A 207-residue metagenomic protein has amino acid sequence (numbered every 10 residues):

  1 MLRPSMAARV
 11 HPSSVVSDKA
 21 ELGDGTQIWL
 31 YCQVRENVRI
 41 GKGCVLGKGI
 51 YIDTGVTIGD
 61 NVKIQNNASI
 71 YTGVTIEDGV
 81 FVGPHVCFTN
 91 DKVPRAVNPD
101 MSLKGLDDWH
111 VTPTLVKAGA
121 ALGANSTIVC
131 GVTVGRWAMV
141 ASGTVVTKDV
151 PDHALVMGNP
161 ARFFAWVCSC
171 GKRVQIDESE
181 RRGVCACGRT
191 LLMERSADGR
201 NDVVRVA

Functional and structural regions predicted by a protein language model:
R3-R9, I28-T133, P160, G171-R173: Flexible, glycine/small-residue-enriched loop-and-beta-strand segment within the central core of proteins
V111, R162-F163, S179-R182: Flanking scaffold residues of small Cys/His-coordinated metal-binding clusters
D152-N159, V167-D177: Short, intrinsically disordered, charge-biased short linear motifs at domain edges
K172-Q175, R189-M193: Cys/His-rich microdomains that often coordinate metals
I176-R181, E194-A197: Short Cys/His-rich "knuckle" micro-motifs
E180-T190: Cysteine-rich micro-motifs
T190-V206: Short metal-binding segments enriched for Cys and/or His
